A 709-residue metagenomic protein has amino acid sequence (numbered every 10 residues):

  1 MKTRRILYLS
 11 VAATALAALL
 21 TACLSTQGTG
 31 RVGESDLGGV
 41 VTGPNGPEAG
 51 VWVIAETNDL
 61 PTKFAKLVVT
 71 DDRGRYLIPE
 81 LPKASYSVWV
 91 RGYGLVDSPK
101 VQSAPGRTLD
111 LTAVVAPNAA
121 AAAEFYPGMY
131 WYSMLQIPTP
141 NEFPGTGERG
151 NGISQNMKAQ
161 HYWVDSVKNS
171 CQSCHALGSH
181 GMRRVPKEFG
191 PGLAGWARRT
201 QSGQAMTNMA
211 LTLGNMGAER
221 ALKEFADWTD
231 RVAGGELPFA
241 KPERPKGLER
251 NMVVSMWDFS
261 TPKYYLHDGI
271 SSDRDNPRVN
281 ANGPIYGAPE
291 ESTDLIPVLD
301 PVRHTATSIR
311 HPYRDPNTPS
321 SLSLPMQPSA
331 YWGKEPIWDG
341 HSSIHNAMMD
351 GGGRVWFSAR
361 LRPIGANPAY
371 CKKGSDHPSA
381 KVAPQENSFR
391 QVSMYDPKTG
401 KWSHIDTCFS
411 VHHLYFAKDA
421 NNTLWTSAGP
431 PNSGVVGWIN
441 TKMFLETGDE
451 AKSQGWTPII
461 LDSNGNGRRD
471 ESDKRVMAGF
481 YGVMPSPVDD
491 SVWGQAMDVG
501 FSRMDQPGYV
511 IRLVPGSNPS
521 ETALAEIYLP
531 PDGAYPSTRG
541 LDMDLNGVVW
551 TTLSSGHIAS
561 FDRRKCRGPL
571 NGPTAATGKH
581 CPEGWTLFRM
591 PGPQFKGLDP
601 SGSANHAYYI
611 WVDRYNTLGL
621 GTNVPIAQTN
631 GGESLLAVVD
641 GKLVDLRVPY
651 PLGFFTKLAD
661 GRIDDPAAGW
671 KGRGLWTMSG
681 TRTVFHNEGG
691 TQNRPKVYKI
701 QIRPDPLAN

Functional and structural regions predicted by a protein language model:
R31, N58-L77: Short, acidic Ser/Thr/Gly-rich low-complexity loop/linker segments typical of extracellular and cell-surface proteins
S35, G43-D59, K63, K83 (+1 more regions): Short, ordered, surface-exposed loop/turn motifs in non-cytosolic proteins
E48, L77-S85, Y93: Short Pro-Gly-centered beta-turn/loop motif in secreted/extracellular proteins
N58-K63, S85, W89-A104: A short, solvent-exposed loop/turn motif at the edges and junctions of modular extracellular/periplasmic domains
V167-S179: The canonical Cys-X-X-Cys-His
G181-V185, N280, G287-E290, F357-F389 (+4 more regions): Short, conserved, GDST-rich strand-edge loop motifs in beta-rich repeat architectures
S260-A281, K334-G352, L414-N421, V476-D489 (+4 more regions): Structural signature of eukaryotic scaffold interfaces centered on beta-propeller domains
I558-S560, P651-N709: Blade-level signature of beta-propeller repeat domains, shared across WD40, Kelch, NHL, RCC1 and BNR/Asp-box propellers
